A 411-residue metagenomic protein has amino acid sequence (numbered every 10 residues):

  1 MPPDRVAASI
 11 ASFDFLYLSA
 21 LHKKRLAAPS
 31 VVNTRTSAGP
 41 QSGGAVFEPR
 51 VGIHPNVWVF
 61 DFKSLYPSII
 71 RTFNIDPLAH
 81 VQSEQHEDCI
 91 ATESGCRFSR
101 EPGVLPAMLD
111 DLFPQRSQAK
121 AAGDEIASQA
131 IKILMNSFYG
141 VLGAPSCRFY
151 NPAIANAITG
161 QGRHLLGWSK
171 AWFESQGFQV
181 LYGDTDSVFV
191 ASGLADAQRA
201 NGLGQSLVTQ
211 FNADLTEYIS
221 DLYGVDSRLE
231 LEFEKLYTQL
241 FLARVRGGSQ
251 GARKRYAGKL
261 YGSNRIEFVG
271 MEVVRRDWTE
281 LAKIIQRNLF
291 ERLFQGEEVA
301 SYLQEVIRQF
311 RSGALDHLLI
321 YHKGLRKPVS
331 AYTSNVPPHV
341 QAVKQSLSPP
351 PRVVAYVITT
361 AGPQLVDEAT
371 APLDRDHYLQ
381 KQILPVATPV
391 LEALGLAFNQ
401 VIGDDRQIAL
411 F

Functional and structural regions predicted by a protein language model:
M1-Q82, E87-I90, G123, A127 (+4 more regions): DNA-dependent DNA polymerase catalytic subunits
C89-R97: Compact, glycine/acidic-enriched structural inserts
F98-P102: A ubiquitous short alpha-helical element
G103-C147: Active-site cores of enzymes that catalyze phosphoryl transfer or operate on phosphate-rich substrates
V141-G160: Gly-rich Lys/Arg/Thr-decorated short loops/hinges at beta-loop-alpha junctions or inter-strand turns that position
